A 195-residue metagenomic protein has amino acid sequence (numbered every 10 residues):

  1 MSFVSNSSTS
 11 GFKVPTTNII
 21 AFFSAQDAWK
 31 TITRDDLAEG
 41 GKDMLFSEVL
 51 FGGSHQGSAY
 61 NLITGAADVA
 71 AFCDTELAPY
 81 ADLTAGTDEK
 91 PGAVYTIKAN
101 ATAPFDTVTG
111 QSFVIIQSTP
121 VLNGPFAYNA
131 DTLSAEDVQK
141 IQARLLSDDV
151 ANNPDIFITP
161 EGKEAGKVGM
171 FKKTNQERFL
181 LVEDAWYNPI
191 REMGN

Functional and structural regions predicted by a protein language model:
M1-F3: Short, well-ordered beta-strand elements
S7: Residue-level signal for short, function-critical loop segments
G11-S134: Pocket-lining segment of extracytoplasmic ligand-binding domains
A127-Y128, T132-N195: An extracytoplasmic/periplasmic, membrane-proximal ligand-sensing/linker region
